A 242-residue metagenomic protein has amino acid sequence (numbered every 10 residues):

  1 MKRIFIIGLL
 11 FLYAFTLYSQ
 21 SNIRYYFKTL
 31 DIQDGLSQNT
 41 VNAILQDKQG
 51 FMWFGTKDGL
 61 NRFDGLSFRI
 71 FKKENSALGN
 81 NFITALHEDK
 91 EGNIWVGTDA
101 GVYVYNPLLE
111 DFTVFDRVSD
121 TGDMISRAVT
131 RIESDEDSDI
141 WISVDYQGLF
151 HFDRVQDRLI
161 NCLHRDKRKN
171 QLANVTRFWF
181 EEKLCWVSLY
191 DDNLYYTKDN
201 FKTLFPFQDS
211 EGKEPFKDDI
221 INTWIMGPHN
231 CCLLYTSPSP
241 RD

Functional and structural regions predicted by a protein language model:
M1-S237, R241: Carboxylate-rich, polar loop motifs that coordinate divalent cations or form catalytic acidic clusters
